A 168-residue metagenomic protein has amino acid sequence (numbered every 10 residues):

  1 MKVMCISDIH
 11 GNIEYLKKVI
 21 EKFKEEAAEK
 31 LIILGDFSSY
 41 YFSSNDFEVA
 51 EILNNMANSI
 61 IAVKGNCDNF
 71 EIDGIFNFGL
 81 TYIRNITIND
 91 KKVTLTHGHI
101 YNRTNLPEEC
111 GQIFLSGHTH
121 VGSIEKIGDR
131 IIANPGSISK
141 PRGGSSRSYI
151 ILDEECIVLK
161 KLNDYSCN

Functional and structural regions predicted by a protein language model:
K2-I88: Core catalytic region of metal-dependent phosphoesterases/phosphodiesterases, especially metallo-beta-lactamase-like
K92-T94, H99-K160, D164-N168: Conserved beta-sheet core of the metallophosphoesterase superfamily
